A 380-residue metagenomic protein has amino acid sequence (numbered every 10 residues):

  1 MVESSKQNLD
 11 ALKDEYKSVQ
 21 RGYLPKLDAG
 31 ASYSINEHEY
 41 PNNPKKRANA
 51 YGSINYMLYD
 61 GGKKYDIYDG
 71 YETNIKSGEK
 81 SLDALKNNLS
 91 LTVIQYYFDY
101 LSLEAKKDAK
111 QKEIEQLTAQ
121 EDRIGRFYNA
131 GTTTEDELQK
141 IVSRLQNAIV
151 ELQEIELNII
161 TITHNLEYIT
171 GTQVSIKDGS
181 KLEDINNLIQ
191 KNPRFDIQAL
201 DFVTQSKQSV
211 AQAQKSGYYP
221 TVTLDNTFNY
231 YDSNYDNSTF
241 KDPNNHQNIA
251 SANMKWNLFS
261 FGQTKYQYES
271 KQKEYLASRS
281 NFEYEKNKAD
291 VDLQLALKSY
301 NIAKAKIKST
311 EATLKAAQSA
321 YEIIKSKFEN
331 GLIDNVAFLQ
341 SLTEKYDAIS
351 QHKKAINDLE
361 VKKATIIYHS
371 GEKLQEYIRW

Functional and structural regions predicted by a protein language model:
M1-D28, T132-D136, E167-Q212, Y219 (+4 more regions): Bacterial Sec-pathway N-terminal export signals of envelope proteins
K26-L85, F202-K207, G217-E285: Small/polar-residue-enriched beta-strand and adjacent coil segments characteristic of outer-membrane beta-barrel
K86-Q198, V203-Q205, A211, A296-S299 (+2 more regions): Periplasmic alpha-helical coiled-coil/stalk elements that build and connect Gram-negative outer-membrane
Y128-T132, F328-L332, H369: A short glycine-centered flexible hinge/capping loop motif at secondary-structure junctions
D136, L332-K354: Short terminal targeting/anchoring segments
Q267-S309: C-terminal structural cap/anchor segments
A296-D334: C-terminal hydrophobic structural anchor segments that stabilize assembly/packing rather than catalytic chemistry
Q351-W380: Acidic, low-complexity, intrinsically disordered peripheral segments
